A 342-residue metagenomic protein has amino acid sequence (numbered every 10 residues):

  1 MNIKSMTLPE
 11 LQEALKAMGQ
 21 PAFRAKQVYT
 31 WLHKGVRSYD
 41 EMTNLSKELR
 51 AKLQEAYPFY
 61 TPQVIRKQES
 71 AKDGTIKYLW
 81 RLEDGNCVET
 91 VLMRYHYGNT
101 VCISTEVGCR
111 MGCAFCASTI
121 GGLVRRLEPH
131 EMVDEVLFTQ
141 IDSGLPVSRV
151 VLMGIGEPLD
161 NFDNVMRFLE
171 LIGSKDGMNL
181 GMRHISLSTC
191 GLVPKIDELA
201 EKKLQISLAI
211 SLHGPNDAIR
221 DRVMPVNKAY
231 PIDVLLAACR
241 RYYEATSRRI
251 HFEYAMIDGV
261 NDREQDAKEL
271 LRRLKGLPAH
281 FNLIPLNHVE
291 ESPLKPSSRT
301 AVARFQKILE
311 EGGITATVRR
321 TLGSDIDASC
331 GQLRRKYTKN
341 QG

Functional and structural regions predicted by a protein language model:
M1-V88, R240-R248, Y254-G342: Auxiliary Fe-S-binding modules of radical SAM enzymes
S70, S104-T105, S118, S188 (+1 more regions): Short linear Ser/Thr-Pro motifs
A71, E83, R94-H96, G191 (+1 more regions): A generic beta-sheet turn/junction motif
Y78-S104: Helix-turn-helix/homeodomain-like alpha-helical modules used for DNA recognition and transcription-factor dimerization
R94-E131: Canonical Radical SAM [4Fe-4S] cluster-binding loop centered on the CxxxCxxC motif and its immediate flanking residues
T119-R149: Conserved alpha-helical substructure of the radical SAM core
F138-R149, G154-A316: Conserved AdoMet/S-adenosylmethionine-binding subsite of the radical SAM
